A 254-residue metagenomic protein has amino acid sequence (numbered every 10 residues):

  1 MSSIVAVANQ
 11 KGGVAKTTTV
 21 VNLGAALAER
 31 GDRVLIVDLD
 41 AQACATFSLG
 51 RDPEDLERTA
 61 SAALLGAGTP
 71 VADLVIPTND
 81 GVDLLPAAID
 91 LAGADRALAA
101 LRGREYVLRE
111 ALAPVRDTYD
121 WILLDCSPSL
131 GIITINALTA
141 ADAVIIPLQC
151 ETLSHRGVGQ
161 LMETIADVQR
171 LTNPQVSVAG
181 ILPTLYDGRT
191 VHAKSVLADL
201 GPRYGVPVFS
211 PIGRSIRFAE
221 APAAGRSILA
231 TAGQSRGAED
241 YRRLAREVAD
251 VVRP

Functional and structural regions predicted by a protein language model:
M1-P254: P-loop NTP-binding core
